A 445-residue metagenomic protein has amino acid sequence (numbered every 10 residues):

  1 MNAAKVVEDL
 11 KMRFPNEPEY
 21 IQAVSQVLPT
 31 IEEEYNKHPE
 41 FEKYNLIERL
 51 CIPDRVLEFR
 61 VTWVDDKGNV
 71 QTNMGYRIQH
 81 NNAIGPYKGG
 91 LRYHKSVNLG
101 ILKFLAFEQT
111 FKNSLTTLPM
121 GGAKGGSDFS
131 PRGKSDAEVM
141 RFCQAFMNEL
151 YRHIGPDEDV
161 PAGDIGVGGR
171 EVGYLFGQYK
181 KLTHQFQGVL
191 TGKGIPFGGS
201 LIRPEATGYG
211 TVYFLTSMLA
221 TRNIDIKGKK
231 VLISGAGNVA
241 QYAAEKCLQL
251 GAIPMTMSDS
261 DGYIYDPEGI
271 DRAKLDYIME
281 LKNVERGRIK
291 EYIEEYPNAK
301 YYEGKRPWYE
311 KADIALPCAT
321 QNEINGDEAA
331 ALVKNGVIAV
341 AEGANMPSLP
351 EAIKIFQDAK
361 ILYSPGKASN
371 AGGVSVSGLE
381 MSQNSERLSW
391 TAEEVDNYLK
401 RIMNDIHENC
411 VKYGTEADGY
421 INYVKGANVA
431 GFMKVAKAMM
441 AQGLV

Functional and structural regions predicted by a protein language model:
N2-A23, M218, V333-V445: Adenosine-phosphate binding glycine-rich loop
I21, K37-Y44, T117, I154-G163 (+3 more regions): Flexible, glycine/charged-enriched surface loops at secondary-structure junctions
F41-N69: Structured beta-strand/loop patches that form or line metal/cofactor-binding pockets in enzymes
F59-M120, K124, D128: Phosphate-interaction motifs
H94, N113-K227: Glycine/serine-rich phosphate-binding loop and adjoining beta1-alpha1 elements at the start of nucleotide-handling
T191-G194, G199-K311: Glycine-rich phosphate/diphosphate-binding loop of Rossmann-like nucleotide-binding domains
G262-Y363, A368: Rossmann-like adenosine-cofactor binding region
